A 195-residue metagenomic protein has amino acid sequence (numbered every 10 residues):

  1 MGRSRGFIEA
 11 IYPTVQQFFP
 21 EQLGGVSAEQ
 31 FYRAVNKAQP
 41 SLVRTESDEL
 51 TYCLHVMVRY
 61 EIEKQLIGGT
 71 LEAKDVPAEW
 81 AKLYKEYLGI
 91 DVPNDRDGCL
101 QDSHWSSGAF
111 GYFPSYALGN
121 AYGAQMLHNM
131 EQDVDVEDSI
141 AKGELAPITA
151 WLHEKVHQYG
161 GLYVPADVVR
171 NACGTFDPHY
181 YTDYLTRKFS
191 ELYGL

Functional and structural regions predicted by a protein language model:
M1-L71: A conserved active-site cap/scaffold subdomain adjacent to cofactor or substrate pockets
V56, Y60-L195: C-terminal, non-catalytic "cap/extension" segments appended to globular domains
